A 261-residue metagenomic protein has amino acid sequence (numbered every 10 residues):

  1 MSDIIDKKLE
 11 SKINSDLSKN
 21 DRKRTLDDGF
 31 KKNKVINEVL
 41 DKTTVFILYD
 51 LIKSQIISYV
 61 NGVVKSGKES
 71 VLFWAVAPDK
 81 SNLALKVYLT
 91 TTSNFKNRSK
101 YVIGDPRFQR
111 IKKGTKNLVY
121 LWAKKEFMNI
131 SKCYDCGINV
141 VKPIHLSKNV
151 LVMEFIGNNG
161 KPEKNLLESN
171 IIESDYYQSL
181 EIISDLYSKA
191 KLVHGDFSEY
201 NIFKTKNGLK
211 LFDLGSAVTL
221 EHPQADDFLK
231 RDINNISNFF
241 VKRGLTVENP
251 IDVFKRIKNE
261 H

Functional and structural regions predicted by a protein language model:
M1-K23: Long, low-complexity intrinsically disordered regions enriched in Ser/Thr/Pro/Gly
D16, I47, L51, S169 (+3 more regions): Residues that form generic nucleotide/phosphate-binding pockets
D28, V35-P162, F240: Conserved ATP-binding subdomain of kinase catalytic cores across diverse folds
N33, N37, T115, V119 (+3 more regions): Alpha-helix initiation/capping motif
L89, G157, E199, K204 (+1 more regions): Short, glycine/acidic-enriched loop or turn micro-motifs at the edges of active sites
G114-K142, L146-S147, E163-Y200, T205 (+2 more regions): Conserved kinase catalytic-core helix
K161-N165, T219-H222: Short small-residue beta-strand/loop micro-motif enriched in glycine and branched aliphatics
D175-S179, S188-H194, T205-H261: C-lobe/activation-segment region of protein kinase-like
